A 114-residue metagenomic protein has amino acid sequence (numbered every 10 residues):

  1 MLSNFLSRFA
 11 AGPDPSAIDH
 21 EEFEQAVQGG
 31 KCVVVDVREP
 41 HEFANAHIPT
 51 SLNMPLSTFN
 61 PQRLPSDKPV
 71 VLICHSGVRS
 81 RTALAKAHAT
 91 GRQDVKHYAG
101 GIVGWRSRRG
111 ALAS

Functional and structural regions predicted by a protein language model:
M1-V33, P40-P69, V78-S114: Rhodanese-like catalytic fold shared by cysteine-dependent sulfurtransferases and DSP/PTP-type phosphatases
C74: Short cysteine clusters
